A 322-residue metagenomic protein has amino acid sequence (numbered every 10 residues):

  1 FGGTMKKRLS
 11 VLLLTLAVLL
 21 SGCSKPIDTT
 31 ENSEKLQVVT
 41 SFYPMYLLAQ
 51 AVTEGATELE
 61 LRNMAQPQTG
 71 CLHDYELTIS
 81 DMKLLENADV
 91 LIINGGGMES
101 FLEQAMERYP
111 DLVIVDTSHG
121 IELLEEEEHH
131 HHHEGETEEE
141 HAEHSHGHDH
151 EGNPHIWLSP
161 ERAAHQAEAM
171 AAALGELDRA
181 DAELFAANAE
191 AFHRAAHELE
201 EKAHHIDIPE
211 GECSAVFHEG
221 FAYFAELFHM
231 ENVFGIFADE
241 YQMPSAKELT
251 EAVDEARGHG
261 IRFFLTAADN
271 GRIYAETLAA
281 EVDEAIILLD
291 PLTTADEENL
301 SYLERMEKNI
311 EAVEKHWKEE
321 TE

Functional and structural regions predicted by a protein language model:
F1-T4: Short, Lys/Arg-enriched N-terminal segments with co-localized hydrophobic residues within the first ~10-30 amino acids
K6-L9, T78: Hydrophobic alpha-helical segments with strong N-terminal bias
R8-P26: Sec-dependent N-terminal signal peptides of Gram-positive bacterial secreted proteins and lipoproteins
G22-E322: Extracytoplasmic metal-acquisition and chelation regions
